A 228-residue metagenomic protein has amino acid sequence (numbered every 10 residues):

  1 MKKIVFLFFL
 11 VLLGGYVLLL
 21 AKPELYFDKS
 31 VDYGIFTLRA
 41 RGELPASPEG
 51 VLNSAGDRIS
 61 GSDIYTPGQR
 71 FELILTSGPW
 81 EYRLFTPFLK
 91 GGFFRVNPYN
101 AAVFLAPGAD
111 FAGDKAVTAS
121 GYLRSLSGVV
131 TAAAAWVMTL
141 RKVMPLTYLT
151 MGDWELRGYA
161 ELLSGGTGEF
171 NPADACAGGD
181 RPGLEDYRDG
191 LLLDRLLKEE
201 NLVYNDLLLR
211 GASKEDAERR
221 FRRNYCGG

Functional and structural regions predicted by a protein language model:
M1-F36, R41-N53: N-terminal low-structure segments adjacent to metalloprotease catalytic domains across cellular compartments
F6-L7, G15-A21, G183-G228: Pan-zinc metallopeptidase signature
V11, G50-A112, A119-L123: Auxiliary, metal-adjacent structural segments of Zn-dependent hydrolase domains
G42-N53, S120-S125, V129, T150-W154 (+3 more regions): Soluble non-cytosolic domains of exported or imported proteins
N53, D57, G128, A132 (+3 more regions): Solvent-exposed, polar/charged alpha-helical surfaces in well-ordered, non-transmembrane soluble domains, broadly
S60-I64, A135-M144, E161-E169, D194-L202 (+3 more regions): Sec-exported extracytoplasmic/periplasmic mature domains
S60-I74, P145-M151, A173-C176, V203-L209: Surface-exposed patches in mature extracellular/periplasmic domains of secreted proteins
V96-P172: Zinc-dependent metallopeptidase catalytic helix centered on the HExxH motif and its immediate flanking segment
